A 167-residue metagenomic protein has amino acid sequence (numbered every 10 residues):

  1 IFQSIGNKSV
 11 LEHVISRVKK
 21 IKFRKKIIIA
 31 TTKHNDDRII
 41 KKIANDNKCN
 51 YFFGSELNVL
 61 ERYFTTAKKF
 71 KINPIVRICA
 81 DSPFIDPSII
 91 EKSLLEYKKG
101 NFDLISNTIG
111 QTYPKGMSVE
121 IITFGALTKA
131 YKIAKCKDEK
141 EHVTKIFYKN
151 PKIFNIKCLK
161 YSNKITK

Functional and structural regions predicted by a protein language model:
I1-T31, D36: N-terminal glycine-rich phosphate-binding loop and ensuing alpha1 helix
T32, S55, A80-S82: Short acidic donor-binding/metal-coordinating loop in glycosyltransferase active sites
D36-N45: Acidic helix N-cap motif at the loop->helix transition within catalytic regions of sugar-transfer enzymes
N45-L57, K68: Conserved donor nucleotide-binding strand/loop of the catalytic core
A67, K71-S82: Short beta-strand-to-loop acidic/aromatic patch adjacent to the donor-nucleotide binding site
D86-T112: Conserved donor-nucleotide/metal-binding helix-loop-beta segment in metal-dependent transferases, i.e., the alpha-helix
T108-V119, T166-K167: A recurrent flexible, glycine/aromatic-enriched loop bordering the glycosyltransferase active site that acts as
I122-K167: Active-site oxyanion/phosphate-handling segment shared across diverse enzymes
